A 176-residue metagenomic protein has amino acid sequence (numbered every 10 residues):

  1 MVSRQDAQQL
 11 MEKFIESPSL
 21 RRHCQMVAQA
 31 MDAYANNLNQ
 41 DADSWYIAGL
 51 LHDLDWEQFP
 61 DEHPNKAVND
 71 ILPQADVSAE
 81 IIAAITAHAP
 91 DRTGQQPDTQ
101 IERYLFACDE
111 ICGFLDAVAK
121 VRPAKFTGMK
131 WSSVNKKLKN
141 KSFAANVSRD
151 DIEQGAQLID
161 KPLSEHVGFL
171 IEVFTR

Functional and structural regions predicted by a protein language model:
M1-F59: Acidic/His-rich, divalent-metal-binding segments that scaffold phosphate/diphosphate chemistry
R4, L20-C24, P60, P64 (+3 more regions): Generic structural signal for well-ordered, non-membrane alpha-helical segments in soluble metabolic enzymes
R4-Q8, S44, S78, W131 (+2 more regions): Alpha-helix initiation and N-capping motif
Q5, Q9, Q25-Q29, P64-K66 (+4 more regions): A generic alpha-helix surface/boundary motif
L38-K141: Divalent metal-dependent catalytic cores for phosphoryl transfer on phosphate-bearing substrates
G128-G168: Divalent-cation-assisted or electrostatically stabilized phosphate/pyrophosphate-binding catalytic cores
V167-R176: Long, highly charged low-complexity segments enriched in Glu/Asp and Lys/Arg with interspersed Ser/Thr
